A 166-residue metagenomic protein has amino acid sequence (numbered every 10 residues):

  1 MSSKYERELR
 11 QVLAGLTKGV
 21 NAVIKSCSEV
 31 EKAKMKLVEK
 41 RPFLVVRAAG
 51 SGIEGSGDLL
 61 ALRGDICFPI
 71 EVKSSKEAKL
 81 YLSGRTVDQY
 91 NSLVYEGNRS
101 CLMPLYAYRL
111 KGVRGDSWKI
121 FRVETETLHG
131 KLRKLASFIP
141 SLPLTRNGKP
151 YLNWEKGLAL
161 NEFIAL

Functional and structural regions predicted by a protein language model:
M1-G50: Acidic-basic catalytic patches of nuclease active cores, encompassing PD-(D/E)XK and other metal-cofactor nuclease
L13, L59-A61, D65-E77: Conserved catalytic cores of phosphodiester-cleaving nucleases, focusing on short active-site segments
L16, L62, E96-S100: Alpha-helix C-cap/termination motif
R41-L44, K73-K79: Short, basic, glycine/proline-bearing loop/turn elements
G55: Beta-rich catalytic cores
S75-G97: Mg2+/Mn2+-dependent nuclease catalytic core
V94-L128: Nucleic-acid nuclease catalytic cores
S117-L166: Intrinsically disordered, low-complexity terminal regions enriched in charged/polar residues
